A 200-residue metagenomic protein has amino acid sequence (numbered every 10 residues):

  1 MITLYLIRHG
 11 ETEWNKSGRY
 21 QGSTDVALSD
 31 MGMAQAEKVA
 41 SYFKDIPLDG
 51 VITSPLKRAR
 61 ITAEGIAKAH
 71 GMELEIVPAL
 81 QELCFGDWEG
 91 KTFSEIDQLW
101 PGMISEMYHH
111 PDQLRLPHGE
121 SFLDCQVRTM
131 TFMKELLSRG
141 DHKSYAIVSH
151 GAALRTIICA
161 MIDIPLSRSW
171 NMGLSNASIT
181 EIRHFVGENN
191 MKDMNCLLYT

Functional and structural regions predicted by a protein language model:
M1-Y5: Extreme N-terminal starter segment of soluble prokaryotic enzymes
E11-I76: Active-site-proximal alpha-helix that buttresses catalytic centers in soluble enzyme cores
E13, R58-R60, E82-C84, A153-R155: Short, active-site-adjacent cap segments at secondary-structure transitions
T53-S54, V127, V148-S149: Short beta-strand scaffold positions
R60, T131-N190: Active-site-adjacent alpha-helix immediately C-terminal to a catalytic or transition-state-stabilizing loop
A69-R128, R183, D193: Phosphate-handling substructures
Y199-T200: Conserved small/polar residues in nucleotide/adenosyl-binding loops
